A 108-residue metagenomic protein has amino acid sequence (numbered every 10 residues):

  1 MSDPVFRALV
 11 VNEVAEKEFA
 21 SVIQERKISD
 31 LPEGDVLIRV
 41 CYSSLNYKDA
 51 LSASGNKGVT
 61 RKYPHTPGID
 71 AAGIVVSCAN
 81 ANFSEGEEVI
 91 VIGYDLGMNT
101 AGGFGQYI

Functional and structural regions predicted by a protein language model:
M1-R7: Eukaryotic N-terminal low-complexity, Ser/Thr- and Lys/Arg-rich leader segments that predominantly function as
P4, V22-Q24, A71: Short beta-strand or tight-loop elements that sit immediately N-terminal to catalytic metal-binding acidic residues
N12-E16, S43-L45: Short polar catalytic/cofactor-binding loops
K17-K27, N56: Short glycine/threonine/proline-enriched tight-turn/helix- or strand-capping micro-motif at secondary-structure
S29-L45, N56-L96, A101-G102: Glycine-rich beta-strand-centered segment in the early N-terminal region that forms part of a ligand/cofactor-binding
K48-S54: Cytochrome P450 core scaffold surrounding the K-helix E-X-X-R motif and the conserved "meander" helix-loop region
G102-I108: Short, compositionally biased
